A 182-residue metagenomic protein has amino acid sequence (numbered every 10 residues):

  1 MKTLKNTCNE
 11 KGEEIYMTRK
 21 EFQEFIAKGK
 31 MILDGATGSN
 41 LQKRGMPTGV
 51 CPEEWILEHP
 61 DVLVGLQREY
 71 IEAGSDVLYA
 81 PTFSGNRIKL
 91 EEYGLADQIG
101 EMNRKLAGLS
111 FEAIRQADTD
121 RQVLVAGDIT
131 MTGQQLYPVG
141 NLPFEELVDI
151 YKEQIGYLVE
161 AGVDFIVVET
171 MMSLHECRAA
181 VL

Functional and structural regions predicted by a protein language model:
L4-L182: Domain-level signal for soluble alpha/beta catalytic cores
